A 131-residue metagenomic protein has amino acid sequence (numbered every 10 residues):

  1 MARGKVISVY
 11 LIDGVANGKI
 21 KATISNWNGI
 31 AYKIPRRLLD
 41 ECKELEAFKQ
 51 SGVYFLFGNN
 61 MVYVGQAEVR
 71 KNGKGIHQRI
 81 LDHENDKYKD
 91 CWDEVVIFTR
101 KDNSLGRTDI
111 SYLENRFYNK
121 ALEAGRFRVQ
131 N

Functional and structural regions predicted by a protein language model:
M1-K74, T108, Y112, R116: GIY-YIG nuclease catalytic motif and its immediate N-terminal context
E41, E68-A124: Conserved short loop/helix modules at catalytic or binding sites in compact beta-alpha or helix-hairpin-helix contexts
